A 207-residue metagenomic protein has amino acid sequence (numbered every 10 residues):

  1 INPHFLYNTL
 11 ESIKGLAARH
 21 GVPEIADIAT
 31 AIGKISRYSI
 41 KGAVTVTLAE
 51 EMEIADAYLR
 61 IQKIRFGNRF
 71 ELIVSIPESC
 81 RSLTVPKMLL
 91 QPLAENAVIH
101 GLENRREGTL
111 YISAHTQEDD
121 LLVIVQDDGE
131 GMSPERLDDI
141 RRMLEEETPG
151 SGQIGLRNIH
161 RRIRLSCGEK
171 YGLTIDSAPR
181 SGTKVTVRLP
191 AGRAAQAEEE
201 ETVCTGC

Functional and structural regions predicted by a protein language model:
I1-D176, K184-T186: Two-component histidine phosphotransfer core
I175-C207: C-terminal end segment of the histidine kinase catalytic
